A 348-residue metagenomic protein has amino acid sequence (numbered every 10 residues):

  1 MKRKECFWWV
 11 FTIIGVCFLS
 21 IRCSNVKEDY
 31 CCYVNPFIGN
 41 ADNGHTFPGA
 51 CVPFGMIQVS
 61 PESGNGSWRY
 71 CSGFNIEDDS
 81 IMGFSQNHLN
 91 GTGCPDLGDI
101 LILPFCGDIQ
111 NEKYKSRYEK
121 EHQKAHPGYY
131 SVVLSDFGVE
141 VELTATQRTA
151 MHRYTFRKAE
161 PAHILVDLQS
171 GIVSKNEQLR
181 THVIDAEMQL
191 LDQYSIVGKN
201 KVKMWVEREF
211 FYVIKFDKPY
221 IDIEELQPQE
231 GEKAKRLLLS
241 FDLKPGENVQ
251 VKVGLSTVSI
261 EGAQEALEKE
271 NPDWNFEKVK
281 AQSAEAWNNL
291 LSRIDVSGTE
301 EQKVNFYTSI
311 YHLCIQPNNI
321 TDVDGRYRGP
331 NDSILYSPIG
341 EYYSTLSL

Functional and structural regions predicted by a protein language model:
M1-V10: Bacterial N-terminal signal peptides that target proteins for export
W9-F18: Bacterial N-terminal signal peptides
F18-E28: Bacterial Sec-dependent signal peptides at the C-terminal "C-region" and cleavage site
V26-L348: Accessory carbohydrate-recognition regions in carbohydrate-active enzymes
